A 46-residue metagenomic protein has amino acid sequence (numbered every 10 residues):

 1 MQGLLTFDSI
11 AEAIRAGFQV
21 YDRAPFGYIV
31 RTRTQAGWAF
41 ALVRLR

Functional and structural regions predicted by a protein language model:
M1-R46: Terminus-proximal functional modules
